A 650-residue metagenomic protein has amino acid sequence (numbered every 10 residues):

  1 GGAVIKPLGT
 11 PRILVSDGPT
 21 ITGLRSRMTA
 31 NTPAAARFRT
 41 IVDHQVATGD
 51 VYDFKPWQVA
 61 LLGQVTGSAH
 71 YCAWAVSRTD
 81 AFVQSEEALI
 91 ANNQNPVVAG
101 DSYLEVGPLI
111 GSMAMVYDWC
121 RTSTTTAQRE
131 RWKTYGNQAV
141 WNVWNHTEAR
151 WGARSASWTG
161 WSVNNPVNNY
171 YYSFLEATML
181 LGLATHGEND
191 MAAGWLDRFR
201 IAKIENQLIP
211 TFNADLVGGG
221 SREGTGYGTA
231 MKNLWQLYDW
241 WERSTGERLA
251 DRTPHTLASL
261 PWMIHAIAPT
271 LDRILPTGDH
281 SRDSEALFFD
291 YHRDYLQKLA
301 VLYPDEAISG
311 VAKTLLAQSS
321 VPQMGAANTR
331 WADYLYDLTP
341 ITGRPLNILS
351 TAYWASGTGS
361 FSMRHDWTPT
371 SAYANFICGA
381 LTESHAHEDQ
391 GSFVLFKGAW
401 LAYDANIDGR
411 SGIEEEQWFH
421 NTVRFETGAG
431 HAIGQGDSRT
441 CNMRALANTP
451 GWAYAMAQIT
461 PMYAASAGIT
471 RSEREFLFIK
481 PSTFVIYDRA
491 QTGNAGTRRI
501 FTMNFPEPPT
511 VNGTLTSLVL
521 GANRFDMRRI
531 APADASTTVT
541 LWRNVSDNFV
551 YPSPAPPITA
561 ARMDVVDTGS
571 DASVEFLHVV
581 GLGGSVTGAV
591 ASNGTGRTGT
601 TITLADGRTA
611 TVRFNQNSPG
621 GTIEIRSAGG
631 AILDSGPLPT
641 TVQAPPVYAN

Functional and structural regions predicted by a protein language model:
G1-V4: Ser/Thr-rich, Pro/Gly/Ala-heavy low-complexity intrinsically disordered linkers and tails of secreted extracellular
T10, G49, L109, F174 (+10 more regions): Residues that flank catalytic or metal-binding motifs in active/ligand-binding sites
I13-L14, G18-R27, T32-A268: Aromatic-lined, polymer-binding surfaces characteristic of secreted/periplasmic polysaccharide-degrading enzymes
L61, H365-W367, C378-A380, V423 (+2 more regions): Short, flexible loop/turn elements at secondary-structure junctions
S102, V106, Y171, Y227-A230 (+9 more regions): Active-site-proximal structural scaffolding
T124, W144-Y171, L316-S320, N328-Y353 (+2 more regions): Flexible, surface-exposed loop/gating regions in the mature catalytic domains of secreted/periplasmic hydrolases
T225, T229-A402, V566-F576, A591-T595 (+1 more regions): Carbohydrate-active enzyme catalytic cores, enriched for enzymes that act on polyanionic acidic polysaccharides
I407-D408, G412-N650: CBM-like, beta-strand-rich accessory domains located in the C-terminal region of large, secreted polysaccharide-active
